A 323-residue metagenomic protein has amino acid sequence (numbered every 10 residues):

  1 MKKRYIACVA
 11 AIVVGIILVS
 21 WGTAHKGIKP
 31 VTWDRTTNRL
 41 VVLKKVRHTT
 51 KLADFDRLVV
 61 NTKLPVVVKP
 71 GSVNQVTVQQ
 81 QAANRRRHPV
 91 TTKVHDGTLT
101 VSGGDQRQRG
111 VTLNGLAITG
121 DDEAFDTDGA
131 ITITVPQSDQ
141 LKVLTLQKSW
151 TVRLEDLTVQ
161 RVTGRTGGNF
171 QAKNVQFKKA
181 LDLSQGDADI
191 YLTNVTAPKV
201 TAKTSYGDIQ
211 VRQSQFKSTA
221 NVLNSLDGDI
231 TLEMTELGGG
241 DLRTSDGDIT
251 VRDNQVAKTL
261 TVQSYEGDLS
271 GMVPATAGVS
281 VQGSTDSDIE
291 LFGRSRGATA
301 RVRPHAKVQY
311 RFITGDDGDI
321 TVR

Functional and structural regions predicted by a protein language model:
M1-K3: N-terminal Lys/Arg-rich, disordered targeting/topogenic segments
Y5-A24: Hydrophobic membrane-insertion alpha-helices, especially the h-region of bacterial N-terminal signal peptides
G27-Q106, G110, D126-Q147, T151-R165 (+3 more regions): Short linear S-[DN]-x-LW-Φ motif typified by the pepsin-like aspartic protease active-site region
T62-L64, S72, A82, G103-D105 (+15 more regions): A mature extracytoplasmic/lumenal domain signature
V94-D96, Q185, T204, S264: Generic beta-strand structural signal
T112-A124, R294-V302: Acidic/polar low-complexity surface segments
V143-T145, T151, Q160-T163, N169 (+7 more regions): Glycine- and aspartate-rich repeat motifs characteristic of hemolysin/RTX-like Ca2+-binding segments in secreted
L192-N194, P198-T204, D208-R323: Short, surface-exposed interaction patches in beta-rich subdomains that mediate adhesion/assembly near membranes
